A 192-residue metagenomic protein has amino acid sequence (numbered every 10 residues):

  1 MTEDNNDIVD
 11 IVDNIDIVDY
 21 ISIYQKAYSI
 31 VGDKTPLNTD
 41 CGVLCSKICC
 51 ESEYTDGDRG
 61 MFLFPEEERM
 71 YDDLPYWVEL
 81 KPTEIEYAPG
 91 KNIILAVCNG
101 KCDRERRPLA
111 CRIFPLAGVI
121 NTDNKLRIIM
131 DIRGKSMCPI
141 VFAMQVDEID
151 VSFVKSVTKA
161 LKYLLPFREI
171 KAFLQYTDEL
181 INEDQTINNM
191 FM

Functional and structural regions predicted by a protein language model:
M1-M192: Short loop/turn segments that flank or connect secondary-structure elements
